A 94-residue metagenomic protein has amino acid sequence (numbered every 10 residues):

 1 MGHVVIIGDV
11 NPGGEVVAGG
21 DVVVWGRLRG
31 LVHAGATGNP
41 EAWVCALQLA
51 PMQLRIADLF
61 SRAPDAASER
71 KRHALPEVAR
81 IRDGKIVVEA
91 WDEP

Functional and structural regions predicted by a protein language model:
M1, W25, W91-P94: Generic detector of bulky aromatic hydrophobic side chains
M1-H3, G19, P64-A67: Intrinsically disordered, low-complexity segments enriched in polar/charged residues with Gly/Pro, especially when
H3, D9, G13-E15, D21 (+5 more regions): Detector for repetitive beta-architecture
L28: Glycine-rich active-site loops that engage anionic ligands at enzyme catalytic sites
G35-P94: Intrinsically disordered, low-complexity terminal regions
